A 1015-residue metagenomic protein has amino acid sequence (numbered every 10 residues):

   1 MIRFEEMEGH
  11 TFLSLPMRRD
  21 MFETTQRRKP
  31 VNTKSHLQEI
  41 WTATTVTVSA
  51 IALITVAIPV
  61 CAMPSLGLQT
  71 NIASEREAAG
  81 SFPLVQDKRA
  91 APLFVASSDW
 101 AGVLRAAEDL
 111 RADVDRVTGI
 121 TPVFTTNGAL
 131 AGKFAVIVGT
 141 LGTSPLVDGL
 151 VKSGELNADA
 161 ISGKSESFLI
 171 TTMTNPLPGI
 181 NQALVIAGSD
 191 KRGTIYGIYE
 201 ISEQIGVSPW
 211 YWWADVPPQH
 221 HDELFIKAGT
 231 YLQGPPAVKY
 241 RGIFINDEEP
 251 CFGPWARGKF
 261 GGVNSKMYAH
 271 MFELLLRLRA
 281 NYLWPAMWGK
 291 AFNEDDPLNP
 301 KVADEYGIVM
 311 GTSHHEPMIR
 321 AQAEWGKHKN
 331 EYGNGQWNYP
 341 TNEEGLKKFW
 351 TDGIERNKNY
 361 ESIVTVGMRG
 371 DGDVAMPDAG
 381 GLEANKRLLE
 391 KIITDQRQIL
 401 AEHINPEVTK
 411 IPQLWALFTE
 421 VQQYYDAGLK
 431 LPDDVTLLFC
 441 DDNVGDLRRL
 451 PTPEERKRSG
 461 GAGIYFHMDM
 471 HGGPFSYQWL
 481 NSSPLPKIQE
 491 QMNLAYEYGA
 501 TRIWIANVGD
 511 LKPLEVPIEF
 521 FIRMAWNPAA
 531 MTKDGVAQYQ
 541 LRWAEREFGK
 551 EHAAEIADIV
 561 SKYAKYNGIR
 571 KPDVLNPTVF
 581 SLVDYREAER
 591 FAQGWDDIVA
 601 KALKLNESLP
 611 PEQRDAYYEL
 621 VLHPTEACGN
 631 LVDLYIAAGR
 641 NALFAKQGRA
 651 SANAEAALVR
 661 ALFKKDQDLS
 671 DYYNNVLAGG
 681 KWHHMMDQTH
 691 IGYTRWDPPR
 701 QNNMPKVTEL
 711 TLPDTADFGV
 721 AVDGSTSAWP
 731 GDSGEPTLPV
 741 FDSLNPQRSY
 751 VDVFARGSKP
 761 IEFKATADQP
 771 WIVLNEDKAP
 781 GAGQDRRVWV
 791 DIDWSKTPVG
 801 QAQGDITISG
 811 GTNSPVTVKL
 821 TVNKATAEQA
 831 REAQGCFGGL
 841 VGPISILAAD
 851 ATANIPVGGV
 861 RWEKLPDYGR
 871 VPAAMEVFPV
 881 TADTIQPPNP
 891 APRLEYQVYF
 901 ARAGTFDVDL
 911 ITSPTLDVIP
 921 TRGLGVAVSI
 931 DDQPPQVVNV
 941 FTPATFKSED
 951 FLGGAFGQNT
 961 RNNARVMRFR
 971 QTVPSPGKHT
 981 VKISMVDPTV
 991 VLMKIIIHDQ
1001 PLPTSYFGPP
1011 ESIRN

Functional and structural regions predicted by a protein language model:
T44-V60: Bacterial N-terminal signal peptides
M63-P235, R902: Contiguous, structured surface segment used for ligand recognition
V185-G188, E249-S265, N281-K290, H328-G345 (+3 more regions): The substrate-binding groove and active-site-proximal loops of carbohydrate-active enzymes, especially glycoside
W210-G261, K266-A286, G460-G463, A830-T852: An acidic-aromatic substrate-binding cleft motif
P217-I226, E294-P297, V302-E305, Y332-S459 (+3 more regions): Gly/Pro-rich turn-and-neighbor structural signature
L276, N281-W284, K290, L298 (+3 more regions): Structured mid-domain segments that build the active-site/substrate or prosthetic-cofactor binding neighborhood
R586-Y750, I806: Histidine-centered catalytic/metal-binding microenvironments
P736-T737, L744-N1015: Extracytoplasmic
